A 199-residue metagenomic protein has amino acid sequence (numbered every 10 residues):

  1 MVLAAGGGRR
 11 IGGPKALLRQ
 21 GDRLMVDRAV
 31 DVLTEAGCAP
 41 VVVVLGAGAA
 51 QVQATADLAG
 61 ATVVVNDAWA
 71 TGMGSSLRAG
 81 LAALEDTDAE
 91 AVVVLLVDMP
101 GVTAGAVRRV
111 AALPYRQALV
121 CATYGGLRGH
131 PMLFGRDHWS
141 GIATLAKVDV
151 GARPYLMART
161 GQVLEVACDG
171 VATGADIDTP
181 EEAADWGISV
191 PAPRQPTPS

Functional and structural regions predicted by a protein language model:
M1-R128, R136, T160-C168: Nucleotide and nucleotide-moiety/phosphate-recognizing core
R9-G13, G141-I142, T173-G174: A short acidic, helix-capping loop that chelates divalent metal ions and anchors anionic groups
Q51-A54, G141, D176, D185: Phosphate- and divalent-cation-binding pockets in alpha/beta enzyme and binding domains that engage nucleotide-derived
T103, I142-A143, G187: Activation segment
V107, H138-I142, E182-A183: A generic structural signal for short hydrophobic patches within well-formed alpha-helices
L127-R159: Short, glycine-/small-residue-rich phosphate/pyrophosphate-handling segment
K147-S199: Conserved alpha/beta core of the MobA/IspD/sugar-nucleotide pyrophosphorylase nucleotidyltransferase superfamily
